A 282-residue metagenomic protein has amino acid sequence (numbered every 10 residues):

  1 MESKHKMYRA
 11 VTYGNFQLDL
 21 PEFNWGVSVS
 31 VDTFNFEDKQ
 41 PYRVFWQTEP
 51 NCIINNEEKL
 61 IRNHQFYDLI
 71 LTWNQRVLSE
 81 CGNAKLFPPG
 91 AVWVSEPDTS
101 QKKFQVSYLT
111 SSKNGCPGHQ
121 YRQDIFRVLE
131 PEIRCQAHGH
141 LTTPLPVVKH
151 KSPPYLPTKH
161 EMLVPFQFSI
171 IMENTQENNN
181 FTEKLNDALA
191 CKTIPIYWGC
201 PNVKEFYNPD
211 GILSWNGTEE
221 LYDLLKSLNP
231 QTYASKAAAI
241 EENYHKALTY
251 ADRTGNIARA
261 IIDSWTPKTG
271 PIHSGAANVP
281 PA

Functional and structural regions predicted by a protein language model:
M1-Q47, E58-H138, P146-N174, N178-A282: Pol beta-like nucleotidyltransferase catalytic core
N51-C52: Catalytic toxin/effector domains delivered as secreted proteins or via bacterial secretion systems
T143: Histidine/lysine/aspartate-rich catalytic loop segments that bind and position anionic ligands
